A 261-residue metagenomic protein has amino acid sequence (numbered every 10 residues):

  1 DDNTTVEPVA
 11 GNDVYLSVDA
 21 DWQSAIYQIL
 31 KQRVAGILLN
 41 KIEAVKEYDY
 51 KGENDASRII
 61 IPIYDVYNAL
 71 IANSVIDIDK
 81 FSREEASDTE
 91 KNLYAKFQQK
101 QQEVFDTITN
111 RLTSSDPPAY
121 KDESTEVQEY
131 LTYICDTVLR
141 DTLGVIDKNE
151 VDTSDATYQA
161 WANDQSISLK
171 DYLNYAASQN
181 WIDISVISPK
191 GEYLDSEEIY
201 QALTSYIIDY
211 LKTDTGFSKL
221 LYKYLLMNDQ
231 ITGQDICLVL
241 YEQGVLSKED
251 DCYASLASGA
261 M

Functional and structural regions predicted by a protein language model:
D1-M261: Periplasmic/cell-envelope proteins involved in peptidoglycan metabolism and beta-lactam response
